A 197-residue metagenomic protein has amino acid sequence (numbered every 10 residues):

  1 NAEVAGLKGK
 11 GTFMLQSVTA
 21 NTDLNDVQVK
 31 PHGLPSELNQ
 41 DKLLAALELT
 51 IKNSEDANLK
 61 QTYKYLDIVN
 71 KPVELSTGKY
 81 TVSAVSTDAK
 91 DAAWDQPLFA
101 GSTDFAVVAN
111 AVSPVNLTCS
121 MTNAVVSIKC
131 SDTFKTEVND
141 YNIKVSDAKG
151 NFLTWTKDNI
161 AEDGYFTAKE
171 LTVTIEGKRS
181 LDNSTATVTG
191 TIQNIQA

Functional and structural regions predicted by a protein language model:
N1-P35, T118-F134: A short, Gly/Thr-enriched small/hydrophobic beta-strand-prone motif that recurs across taxa
K8, L75-T77, V108, C119-M121 (+2 more regions): Surface-exposed coil/turn segments at beta-strand junctions on protein surfaces, enriched
L24-D56, F134-T154: Short, ordered, surface-exposed loop/turn motifs in non-cytosolic proteins
L43-A45, L59, D67, K71 (+5 more regions): Cell-envelope/extracellular anchoring and linker segments
N53-I68, N151-I160: Short, acidic Ser/Thr/Gly-rich low-complexity loop/linker segments typical of extracellular and cell-surface proteins
Y63-V69, D88-T122, S180-A197: Structured interaction patches on ligand/partner-binding surfaces of diverse proteins
V69-K71, S76-A93, K169-S184: A short, solvent-exposed beta-strand micro-motif common in secreted/extracellular proteins
V125-T185: Short helix-loop boundary/capping segments
